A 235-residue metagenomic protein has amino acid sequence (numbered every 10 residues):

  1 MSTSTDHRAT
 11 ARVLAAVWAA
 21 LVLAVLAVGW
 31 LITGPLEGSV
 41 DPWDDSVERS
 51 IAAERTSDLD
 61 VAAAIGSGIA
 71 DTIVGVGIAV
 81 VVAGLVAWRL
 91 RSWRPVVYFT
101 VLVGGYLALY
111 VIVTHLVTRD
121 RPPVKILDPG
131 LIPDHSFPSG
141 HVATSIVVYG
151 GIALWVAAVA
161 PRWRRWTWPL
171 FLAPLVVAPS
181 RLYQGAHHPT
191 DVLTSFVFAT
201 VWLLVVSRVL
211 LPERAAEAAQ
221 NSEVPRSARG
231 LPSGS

Functional and structural regions predicted by a protein language model:
M1-G75, L116-P129, G234-S235: N-terminal transmembrane-helix/juxtamembrane module of multi-pass inner/ER membrane proteins
R12-A20, V81-A108: Interfacial segments of alpha-helical transmembrane regions
V28, I32, L59, V82 (+5 more regions): Alpha-helical membrane-inserting segments
V47, G66, V113, H141 (+1 more regions): Divalent metal-coordination and catalytic microenvironments
D58-L59, R91-V96, P123, R162-W166: Membrane-helix interface segments
I69-R91, I146-G150, V156: Hydrophobic alpha-helical transmembrane segments
V82, I126-S235: Membrane-embedded catalytic cores of phosphoryl/pyrophosphoryl-handling enzymes
W93-I126, G185-V192: Hydrophobic alpha-helical transmembrane segments of integral membrane proteins
